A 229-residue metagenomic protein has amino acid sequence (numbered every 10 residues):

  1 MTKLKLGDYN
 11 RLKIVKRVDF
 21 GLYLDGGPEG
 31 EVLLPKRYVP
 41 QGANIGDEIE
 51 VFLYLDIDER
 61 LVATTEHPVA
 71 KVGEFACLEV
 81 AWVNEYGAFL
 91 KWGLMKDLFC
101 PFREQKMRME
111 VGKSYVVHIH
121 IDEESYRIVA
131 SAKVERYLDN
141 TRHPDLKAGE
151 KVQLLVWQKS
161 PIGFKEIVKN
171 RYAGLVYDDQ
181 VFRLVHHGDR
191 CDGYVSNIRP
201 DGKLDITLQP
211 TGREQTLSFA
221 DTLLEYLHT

Functional and structural regions predicted by a protein language model:
M1-T229: Single-stranded RNA-binding regions, centering on S1/OB-family and related RNA-binding modules
